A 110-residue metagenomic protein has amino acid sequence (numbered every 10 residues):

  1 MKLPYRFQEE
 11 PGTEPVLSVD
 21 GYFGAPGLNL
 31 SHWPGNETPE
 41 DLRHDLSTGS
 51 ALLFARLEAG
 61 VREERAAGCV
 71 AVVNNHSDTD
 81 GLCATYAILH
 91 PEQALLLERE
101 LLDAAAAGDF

Functional and structural regions predicted by a protein language model:
M1-F110: Replace "Mg2+/Mn2+-dependent" with "divalent metal-dependent
